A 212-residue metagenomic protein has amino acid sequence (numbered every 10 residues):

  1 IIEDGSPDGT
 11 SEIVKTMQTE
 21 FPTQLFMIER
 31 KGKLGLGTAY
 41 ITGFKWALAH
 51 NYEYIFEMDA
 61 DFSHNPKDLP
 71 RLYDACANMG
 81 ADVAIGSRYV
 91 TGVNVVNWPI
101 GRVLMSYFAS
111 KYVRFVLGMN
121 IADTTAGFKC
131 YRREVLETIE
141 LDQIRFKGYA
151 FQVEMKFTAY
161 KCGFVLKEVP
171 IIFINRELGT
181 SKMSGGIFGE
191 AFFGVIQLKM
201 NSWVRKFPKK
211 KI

Functional and structural regions predicted by a protein language model:
I1-S6, I28-E29, M58: Short beta-strand/loop segment that forms part of the nucleotide-sugar
E3-E12, F62: A conserved acidic beta->alpha catalytic loop
G5, Y89, I172: Short beta-to-alpha linker loops that shape the active-site pocket of alpha/beta-hydrolase fold enzymes
G9, I13-T16, T42, R71: Alpha-helical transmission elements in cytosolic ATPase-linked domains
T19-Q24, N51: Short helix-capping segments at alpha-helix termini
E20-P22, N78, K161: Short, well-ordered coil/turn elements that cap or connect secondary structure elements
I28-A49, Y54, P66-Y149, R176-F193: Acceptor/aglycone-binding surface of glycosyltransferases and processive sugar-polymer synthases
G118, D142-I212: Hydrophobic helical membrane-anchoring modules
